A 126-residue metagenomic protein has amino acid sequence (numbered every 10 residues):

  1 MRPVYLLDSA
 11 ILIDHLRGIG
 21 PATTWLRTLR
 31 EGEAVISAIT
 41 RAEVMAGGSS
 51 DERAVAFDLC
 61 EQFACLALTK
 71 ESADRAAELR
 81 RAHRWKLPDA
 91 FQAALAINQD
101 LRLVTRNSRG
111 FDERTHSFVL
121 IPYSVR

Functional and structural regions predicted by a protein language model:
M1-I36, M45-D58, R126: Short, well-structured N-terminal submotif of metal-dependent ribonuclease cores
R2, A93, I97-R126: Acidic, PIN/NYN-like endoribonuclease modules and their adjacent C-terminal/linker elements
D8-S9, V44, A76, A96 (+1 more regions): Generic structural signal for small/hydrophobic residues in well-ordered secondary structure, especially within
I11-L12, T40, S72, F91-Q92 (+1 more regions): Alpha-helix capping/helix-boundary segments
G32-A34, E61-A64, I97-R102: Short active-site oxyanion
A42, Q62-A82: Acidic catalytic patch
R81, W85, L101: Short glycine/serine/threonine/alanine-rich loop segments
